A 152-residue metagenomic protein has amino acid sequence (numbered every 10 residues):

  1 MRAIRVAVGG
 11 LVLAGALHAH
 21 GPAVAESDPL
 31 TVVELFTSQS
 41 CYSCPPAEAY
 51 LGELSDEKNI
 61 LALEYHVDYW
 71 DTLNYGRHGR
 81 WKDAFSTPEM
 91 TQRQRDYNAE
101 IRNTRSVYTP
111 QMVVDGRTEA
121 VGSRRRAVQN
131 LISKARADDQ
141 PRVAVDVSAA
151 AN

Functional and structural regions predicted by a protein language model:
M1-G10: Bacterial N-terminal signal peptides that target proteins for export
G10-V12, E26: Short N-terminal alpha-helical targeting/association segments
A14-H20: N-terminal signal peptide c-region/cleavage motif recognized by signal peptidases
H20-R102, S106-Y108: Active-site-proximal cofactor/substrate-binding loop regions of enzyme domains
N74-N152: Thiol/selenol-based redox catalytic cores and closely related redox-interacting motifs
